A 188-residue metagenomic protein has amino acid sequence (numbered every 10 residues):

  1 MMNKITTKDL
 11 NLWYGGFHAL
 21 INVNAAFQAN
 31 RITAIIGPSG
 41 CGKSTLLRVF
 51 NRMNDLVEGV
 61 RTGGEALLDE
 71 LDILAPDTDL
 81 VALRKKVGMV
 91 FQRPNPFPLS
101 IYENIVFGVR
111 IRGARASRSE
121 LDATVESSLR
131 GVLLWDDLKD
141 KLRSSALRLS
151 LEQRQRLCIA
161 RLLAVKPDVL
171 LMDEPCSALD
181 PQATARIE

Functional and structural regions predicted by a protein language model:
R52-E58, P76-T78, E103-E120, L133-D136: ABC-type ATPase nucleotide-binding domains, specifically the catalytic core motifs of the NBD
E65-A82, R143: ABC ATPase NBD Q-loop/coupling interface
L67-D72, R118-D140: Conserved ABC ATPase "signature" region
S144-L149, Q153: Conserved ABC ATPase signature
I159: Hydrophobic anchor residue at the start of the ABC signature
K166: Conserved catalytic motifs of ABC-family nucleotide-binding domains
L170-D173: Catalytic Walker B motif of ABC-type/P-loop ATPase nucleotide-binding domains
